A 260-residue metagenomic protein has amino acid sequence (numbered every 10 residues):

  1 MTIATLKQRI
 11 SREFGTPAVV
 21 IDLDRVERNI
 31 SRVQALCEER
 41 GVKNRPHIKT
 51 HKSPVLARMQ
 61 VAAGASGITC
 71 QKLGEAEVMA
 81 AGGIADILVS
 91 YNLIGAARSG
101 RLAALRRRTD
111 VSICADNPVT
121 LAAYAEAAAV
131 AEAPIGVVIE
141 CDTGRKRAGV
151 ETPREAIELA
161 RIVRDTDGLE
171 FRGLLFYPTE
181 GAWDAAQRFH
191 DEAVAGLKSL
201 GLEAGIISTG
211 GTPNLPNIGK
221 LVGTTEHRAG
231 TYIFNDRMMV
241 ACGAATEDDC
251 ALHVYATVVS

Functional and structural regions predicted by a protein language model:
T2-I21: Generic N-terminal amphipathic, Lys/Arg-enriched alpha-helix
T2-T5, R25-R58: N-terminal glycine-rich anion-binding loops that anchor highly charged ligand groups
E13, L23-R25, D165: Active-site anion-handling motifs in enzyme catalytic cores
H47-W183: Active-site-proximal beta-alpha core segment in soluble small-molecule metabolic enzymes
R107-V111, F234, A251: A structural-propensity feature for long, helix-poor, extended segments
G136, D142-C250: Active-site loop/helix belt of alpha/beta enzymes
